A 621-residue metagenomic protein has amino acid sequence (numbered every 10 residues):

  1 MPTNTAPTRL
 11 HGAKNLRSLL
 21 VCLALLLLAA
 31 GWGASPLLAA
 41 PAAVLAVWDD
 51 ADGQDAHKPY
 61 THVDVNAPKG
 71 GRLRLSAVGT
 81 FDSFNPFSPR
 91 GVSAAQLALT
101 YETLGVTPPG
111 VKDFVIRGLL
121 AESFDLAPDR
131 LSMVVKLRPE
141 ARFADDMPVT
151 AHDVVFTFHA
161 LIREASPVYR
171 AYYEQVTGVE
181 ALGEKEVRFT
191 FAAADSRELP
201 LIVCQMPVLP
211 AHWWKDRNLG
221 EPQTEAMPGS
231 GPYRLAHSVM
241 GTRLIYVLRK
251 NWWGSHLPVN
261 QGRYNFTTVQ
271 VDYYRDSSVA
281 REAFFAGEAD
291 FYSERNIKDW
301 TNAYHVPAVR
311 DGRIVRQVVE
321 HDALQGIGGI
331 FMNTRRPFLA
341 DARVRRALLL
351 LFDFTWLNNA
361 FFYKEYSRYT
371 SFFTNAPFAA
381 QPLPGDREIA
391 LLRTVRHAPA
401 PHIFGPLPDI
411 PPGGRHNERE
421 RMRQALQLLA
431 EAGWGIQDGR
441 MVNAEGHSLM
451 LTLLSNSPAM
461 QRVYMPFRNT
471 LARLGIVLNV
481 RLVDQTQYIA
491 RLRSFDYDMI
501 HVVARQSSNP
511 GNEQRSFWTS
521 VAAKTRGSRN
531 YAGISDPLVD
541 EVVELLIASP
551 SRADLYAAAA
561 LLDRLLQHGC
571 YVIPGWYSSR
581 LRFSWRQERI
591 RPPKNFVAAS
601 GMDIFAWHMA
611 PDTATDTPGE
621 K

Functional and structural regions predicted by a protein language model:
A40-P128, H159, P228: N-terminal lobe/hinge region of extracytoplasmic solute-binding protein
V44, V92-A95, V239-L244, L248 (+5 more regions): Detector for C-terminal structural segments
V63, R90-A94, S123-P167, L182 (+5 more regions): Aromatic- and charge-enriched surface segment that lines or borders ligand/interaction sites
T80, Y101-K112, H159, V203-Q270 (+4 more regions): Gly/Pro-rich hinge or "lid" segments in bacterial periplasmic/extracellular proteins
L120, A144, V149, T190-L209 (+4 more regions): Aromatic-rich, solvent-exposed beta-strand/loop patch
K136, R170-K215, S230-V239, P384-A398: Surface-exposed binding/hinge segments that line and control ligand-binding clefts or catalytic entry sites
R138, E221, G254-Y304, A459 (+2 more regions): Ligand-site clamp/hinge motif
G178-E180, A236-V247, D272-R336, R343-A347 (+2 more regions): Extracellular/periplasmic solute-recognition and catalytic clefts
